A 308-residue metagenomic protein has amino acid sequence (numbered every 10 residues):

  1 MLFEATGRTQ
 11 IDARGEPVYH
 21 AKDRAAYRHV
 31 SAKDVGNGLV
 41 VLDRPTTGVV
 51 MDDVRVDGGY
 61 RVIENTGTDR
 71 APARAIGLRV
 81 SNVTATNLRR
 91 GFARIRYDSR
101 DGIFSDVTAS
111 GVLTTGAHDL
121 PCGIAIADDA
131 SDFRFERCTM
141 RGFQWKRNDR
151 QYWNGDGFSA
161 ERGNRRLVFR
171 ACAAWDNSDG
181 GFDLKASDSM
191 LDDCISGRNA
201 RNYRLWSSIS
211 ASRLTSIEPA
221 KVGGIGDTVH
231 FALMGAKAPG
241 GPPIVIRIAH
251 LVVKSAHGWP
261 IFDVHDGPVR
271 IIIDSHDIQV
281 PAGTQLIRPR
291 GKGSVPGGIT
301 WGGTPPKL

Functional and structural regions predicted by a protein language model:
M1-T9, D23-K33, T47-G58, A73-N87 (+9 more regions): Right-handed parallel beta-helix
R8-Y19, S31-D43, G58-P72, N87-R96 (+7 more regions): Extracellular beta-strand/beta-solenoid scaffold signature
D266-P268: Short, structured coil/loop segments at alpha-helix boundaries
